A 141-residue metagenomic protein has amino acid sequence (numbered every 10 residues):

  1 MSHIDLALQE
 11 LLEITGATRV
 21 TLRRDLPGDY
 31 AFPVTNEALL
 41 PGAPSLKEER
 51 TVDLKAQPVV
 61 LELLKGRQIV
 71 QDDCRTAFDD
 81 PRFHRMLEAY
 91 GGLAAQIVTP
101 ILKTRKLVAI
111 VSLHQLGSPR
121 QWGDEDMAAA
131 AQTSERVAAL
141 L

Functional and structural regions predicted by a protein language model:
M1-I4, A56, G123-D126: The cytosolic transmitter module of two-component sensor histidine kinases
M1-L22, T133: Amphipathic alpha-helical coiled-coil segments that mediate homodimerization and allosteric signal transmission
Q9, T21-L61: GAF sensory/regulatory domain recognition with acknowledged cross-activation on helical regulatory dimers
A17, P58, P81, Q96 (+1 more regions): Short coil/loop residues immediately preceding or within conserved phosphate-binding loops of NTP-utilizing enzyme
D72-A95: Signal-transducing coupling segments at domain and membrane junctions
A94-L102: A short, aliphatic-rich beta-strand micro-motif
I101-Q115, L140: Sensory-domain boundary capping and coupling elements
Q115-T133, L140-L141: Regulatory loop-to-helix N-cap segments in sensory/regulatory domains that couple ligand/signal detection
